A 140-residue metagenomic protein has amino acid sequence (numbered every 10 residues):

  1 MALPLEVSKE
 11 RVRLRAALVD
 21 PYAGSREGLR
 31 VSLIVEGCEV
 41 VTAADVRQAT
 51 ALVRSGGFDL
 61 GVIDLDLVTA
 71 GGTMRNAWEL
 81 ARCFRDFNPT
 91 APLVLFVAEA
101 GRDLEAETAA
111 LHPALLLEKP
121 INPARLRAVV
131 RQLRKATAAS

Functional and structural regions predicted by a protein language model:
M1-G24, R47, R85-D86, N122-S140: Non-catalytic signal-transmission and effector/linker regions of two-component phosphorelay proteins
Y22-V41: Two-component/phosphorelay signaling modules centered on CheY-like receiver
T42-L60: Acidic, metal-coordinating helix/loop segments flanking the phosphotransfer/catalytic sites of two-component signaling
G57, D86-L93: His-Asp phosphorelay/catalytic-motif detector in bacterial-type signaling
D64-A70: Active-site residues of response regulator receiver
T73-P89: Short amphipathic alpha-helix used as the core "switch/output" element in two-component signaling
E107-L117: As written
